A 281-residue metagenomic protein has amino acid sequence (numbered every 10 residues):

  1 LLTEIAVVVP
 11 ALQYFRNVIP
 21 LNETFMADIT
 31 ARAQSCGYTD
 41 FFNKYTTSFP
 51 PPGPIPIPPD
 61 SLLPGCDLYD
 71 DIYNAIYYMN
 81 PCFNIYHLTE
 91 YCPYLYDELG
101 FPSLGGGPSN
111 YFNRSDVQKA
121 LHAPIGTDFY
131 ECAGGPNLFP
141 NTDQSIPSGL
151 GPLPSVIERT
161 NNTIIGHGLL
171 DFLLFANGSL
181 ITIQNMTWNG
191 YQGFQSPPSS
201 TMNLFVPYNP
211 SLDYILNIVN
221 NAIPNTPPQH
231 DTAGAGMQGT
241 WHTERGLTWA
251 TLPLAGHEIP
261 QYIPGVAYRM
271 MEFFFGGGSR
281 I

Functional and structural regions predicted by a protein language model:
L1-I281: Terminal and linker regions of secretory-pathway proteins
